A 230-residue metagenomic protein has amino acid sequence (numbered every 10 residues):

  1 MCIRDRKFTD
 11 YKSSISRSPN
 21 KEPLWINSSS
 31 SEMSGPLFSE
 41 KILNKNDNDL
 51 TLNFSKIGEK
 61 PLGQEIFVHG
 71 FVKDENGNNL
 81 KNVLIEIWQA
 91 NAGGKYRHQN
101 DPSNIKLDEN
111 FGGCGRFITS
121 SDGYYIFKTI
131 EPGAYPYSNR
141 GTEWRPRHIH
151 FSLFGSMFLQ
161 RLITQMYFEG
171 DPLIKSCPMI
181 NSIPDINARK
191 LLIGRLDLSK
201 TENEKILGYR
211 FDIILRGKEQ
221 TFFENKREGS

Functional and structural regions predicted by a protein language model:
R4-S230: Beta-strand-dominated extracellular/periplasmic modules and repeats in secreted or surface-exposed proteins
